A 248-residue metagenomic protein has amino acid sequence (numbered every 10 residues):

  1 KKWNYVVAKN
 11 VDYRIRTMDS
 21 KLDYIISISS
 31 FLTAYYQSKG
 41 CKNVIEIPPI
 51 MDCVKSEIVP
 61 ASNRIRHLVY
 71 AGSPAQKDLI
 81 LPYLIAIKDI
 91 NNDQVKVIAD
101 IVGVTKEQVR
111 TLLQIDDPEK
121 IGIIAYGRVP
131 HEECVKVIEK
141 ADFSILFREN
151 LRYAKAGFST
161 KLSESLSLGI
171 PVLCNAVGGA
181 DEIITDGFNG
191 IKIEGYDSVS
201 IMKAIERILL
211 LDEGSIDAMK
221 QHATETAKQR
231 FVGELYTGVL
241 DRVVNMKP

Functional and structural regions predicted by a protein language model:
K2-I25: Membrane-proximal helix-turn-helix segments that form the acceptor-binding/catalytic region of lipid-linked
F31, I50: Carbohydrate-associated surface elements
V59-K88, D100: Conserved donor-binding/catalytic core segment of Leloir-type glycosyltransferases
A75-D78, P130-V137, S144-S163, C174-E182: Nucleotide-sugar-dependent
G103, V109-I138: Nucleotide-activated donor-binding/catalytic signature segment of Leloir-type glycosyltransferases, i.e., the conserved
D142, S167-P171: A short alpha->beta transition loop at the rim of the catalytic pocket in nucleotide-sugar-dependent
D186-G187, I191-S198, R207-E213: Conserved acidic donor-binding segment of nucleotide-sugar-dependent glycosyltransferases
E213-V244: A charged, aromatic-enriched C-terminal amphipathic alpha-helix characteristic of glycosyltransferases across folds
